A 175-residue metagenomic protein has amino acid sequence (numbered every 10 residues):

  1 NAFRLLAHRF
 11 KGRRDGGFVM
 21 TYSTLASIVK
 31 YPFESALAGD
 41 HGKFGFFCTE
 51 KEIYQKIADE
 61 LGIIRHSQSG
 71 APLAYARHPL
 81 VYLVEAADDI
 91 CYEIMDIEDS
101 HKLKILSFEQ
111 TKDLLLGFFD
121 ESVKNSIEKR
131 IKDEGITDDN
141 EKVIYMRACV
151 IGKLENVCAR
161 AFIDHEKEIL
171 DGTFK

Functional and structural regions predicted by a protein language model:
N1-I144, E155: Sequence-structural signature of the catalytic-core scaffold of metal-dependent phosphohydrolases that act on
I144-H165: Glycine-rich, Lys/Arg-enriched anion-binding loops that position phosphate/diphosphate groups for phosphoryl
I163-K175: Substrate-recognition/cap regions that form aromatic- and gly/pro-loop-enriched pockets for small-molecule ligands
